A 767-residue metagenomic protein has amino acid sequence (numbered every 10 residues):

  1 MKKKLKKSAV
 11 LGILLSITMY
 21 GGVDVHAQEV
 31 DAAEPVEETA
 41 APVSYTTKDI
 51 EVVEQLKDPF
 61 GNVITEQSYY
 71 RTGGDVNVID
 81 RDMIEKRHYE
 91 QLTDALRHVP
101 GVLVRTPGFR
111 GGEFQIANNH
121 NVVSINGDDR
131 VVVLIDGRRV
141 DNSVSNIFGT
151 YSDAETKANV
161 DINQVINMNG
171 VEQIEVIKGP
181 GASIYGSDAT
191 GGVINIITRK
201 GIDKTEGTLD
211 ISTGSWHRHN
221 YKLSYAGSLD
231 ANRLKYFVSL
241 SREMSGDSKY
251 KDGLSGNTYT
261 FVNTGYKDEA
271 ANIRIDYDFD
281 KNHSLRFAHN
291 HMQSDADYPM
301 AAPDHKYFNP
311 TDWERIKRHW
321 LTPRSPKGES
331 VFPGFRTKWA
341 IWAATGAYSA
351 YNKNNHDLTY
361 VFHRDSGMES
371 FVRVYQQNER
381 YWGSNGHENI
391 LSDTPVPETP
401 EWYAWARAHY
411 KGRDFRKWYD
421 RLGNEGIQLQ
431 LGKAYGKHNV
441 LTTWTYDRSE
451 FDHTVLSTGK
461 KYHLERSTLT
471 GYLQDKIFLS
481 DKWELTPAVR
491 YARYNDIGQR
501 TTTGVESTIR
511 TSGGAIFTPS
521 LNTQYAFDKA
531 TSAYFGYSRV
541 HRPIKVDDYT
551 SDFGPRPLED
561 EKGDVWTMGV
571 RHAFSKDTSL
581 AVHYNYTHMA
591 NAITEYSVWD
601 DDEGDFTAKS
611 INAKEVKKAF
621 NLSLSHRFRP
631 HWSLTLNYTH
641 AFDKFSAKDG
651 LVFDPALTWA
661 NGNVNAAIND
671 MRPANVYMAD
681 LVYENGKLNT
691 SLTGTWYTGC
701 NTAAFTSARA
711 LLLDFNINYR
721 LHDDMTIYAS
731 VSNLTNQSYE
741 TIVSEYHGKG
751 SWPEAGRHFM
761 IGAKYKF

Functional and structural regions predicted by a protein language model:
Q55, G61, T65-S68, G73 (+1 more regions): Extracytoplasmic beta-strand/coil segments of soluble accessory domains associated with Gram-negative outer-membrane
L92-A95, N121-V123, L134, D161-Q164 (+3 more regions): N-terminal periplasmic accessory domains that precede and gate Gram-negative outer-membrane beta-barrel machines
V122, R138-K178: Short acidic/polar hinge/loop motifs at secondary-structure boundaries that mediate gating or recognition
D203-K204, S212, S224-Y348, N663: Periplasmic-side early beta-strands and strand-to-turn transitions of outer-membrane beta-barrels
N232, V238, S370-H387, Q524-R542 (+2 more regions): Membrane-embedded beta-barrel scaffold of Gram-negative outer-membrane proteins
D278-M292, W339, A344-G504, T508-R510 (+6 more regions): Face-selective signature of the C-terminal outer-membrane beta-barrel domain
D295, A302, R448-D452, R493-T502 (+7 more regions): Surface-exposed extracellular loop regions of Gram-negative outer-membrane beta-barrel proteins, predominantly
S480-L485, A492-Y494, N585-H588, K609-A703 (+2 more regions): Gram-negative outer-membrane beta-barrel transporters
